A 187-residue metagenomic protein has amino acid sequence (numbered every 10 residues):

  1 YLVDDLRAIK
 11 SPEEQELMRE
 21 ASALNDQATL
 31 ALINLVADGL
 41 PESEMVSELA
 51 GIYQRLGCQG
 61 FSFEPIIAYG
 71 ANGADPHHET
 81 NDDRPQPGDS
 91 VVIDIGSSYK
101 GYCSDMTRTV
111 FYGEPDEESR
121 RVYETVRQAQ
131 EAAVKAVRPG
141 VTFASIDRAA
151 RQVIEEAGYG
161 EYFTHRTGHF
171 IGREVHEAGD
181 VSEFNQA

Functional and structural regions predicted by a protein language model:
Y1-A187: Active-site neighborhoods and metal-handling regions in enzymes and metal-associated proteins
